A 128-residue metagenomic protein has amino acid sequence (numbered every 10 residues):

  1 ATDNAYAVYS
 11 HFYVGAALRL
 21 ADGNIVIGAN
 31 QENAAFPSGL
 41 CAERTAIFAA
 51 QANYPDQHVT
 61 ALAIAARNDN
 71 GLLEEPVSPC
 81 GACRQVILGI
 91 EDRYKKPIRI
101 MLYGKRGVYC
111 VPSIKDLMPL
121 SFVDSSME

Functional and structural regions predicted by a protein language model:
A1-N4, Y54-E128: C-terminal binding/interaction regions
A7-S10: Short loop/turn motifs at secondary-structure junctions and domain boundaries
Y13-L20: Short beta-strand scaffold segments in enzyme catalytic cores
V14, F36, C41, F122-V123 (+1 more regions): Short capping/connector residues at structural and topological boundaries
D22-G23, R106: Residue-level detection of beta-strand-connecting loop/turn positions
G23-A65: Helix-adjacent hinge/juxtasegments
